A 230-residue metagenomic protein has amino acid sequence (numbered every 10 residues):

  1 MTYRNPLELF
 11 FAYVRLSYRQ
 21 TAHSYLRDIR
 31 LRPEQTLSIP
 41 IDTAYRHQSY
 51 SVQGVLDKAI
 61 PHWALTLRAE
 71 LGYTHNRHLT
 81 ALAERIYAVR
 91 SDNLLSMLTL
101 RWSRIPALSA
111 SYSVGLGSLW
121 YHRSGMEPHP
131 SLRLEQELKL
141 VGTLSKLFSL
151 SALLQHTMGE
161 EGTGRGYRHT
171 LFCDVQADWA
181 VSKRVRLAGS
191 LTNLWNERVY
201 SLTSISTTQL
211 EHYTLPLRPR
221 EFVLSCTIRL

Functional and structural regions predicted by a protein language model:
M1-L230: Exposed, low-structure sequence patches enriched in small/polar residues
